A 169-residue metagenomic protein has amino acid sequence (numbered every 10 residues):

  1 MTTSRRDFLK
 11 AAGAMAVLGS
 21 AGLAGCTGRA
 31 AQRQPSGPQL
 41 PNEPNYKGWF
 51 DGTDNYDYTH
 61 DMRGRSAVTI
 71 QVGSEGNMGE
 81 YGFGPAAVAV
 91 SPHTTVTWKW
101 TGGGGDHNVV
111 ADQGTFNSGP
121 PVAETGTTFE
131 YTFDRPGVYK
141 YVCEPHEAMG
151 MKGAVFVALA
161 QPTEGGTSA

Functional and structural regions predicted by a protein language model:
M1-L23: N-terminal secretory signal peptides and thylakoid transit peptides that target proteins across membranes
L9, G19, T27-G28, N42-M62 (+1 more regions): Extracellular/periplasmic metallocenter environments
C26-P35: Bacterial lipoprotein signal-peptidase II cleavage site
R63-P92: N-terminal edge beta-strand
P85-G103, F129-F133: Beta-strand cores of secreted/periplasmic/IMS beta-sandwich domains, seen most often in copper-related folds
K99-T125: Histidine- and aromatic-enriched segments that form or immediately flank copper-ligand environments
